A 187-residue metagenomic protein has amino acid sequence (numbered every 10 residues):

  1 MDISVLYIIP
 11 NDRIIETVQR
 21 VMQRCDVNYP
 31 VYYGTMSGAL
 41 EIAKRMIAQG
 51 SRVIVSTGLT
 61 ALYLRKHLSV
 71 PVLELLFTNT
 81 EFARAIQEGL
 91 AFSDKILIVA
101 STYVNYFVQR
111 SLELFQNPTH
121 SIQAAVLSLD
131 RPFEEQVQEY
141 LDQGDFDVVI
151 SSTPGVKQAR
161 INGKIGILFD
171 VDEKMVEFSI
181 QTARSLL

Functional and structural regions predicted by a protein language model:
M1-L187: Non-catalytic structural scaffold of enzyme domains
